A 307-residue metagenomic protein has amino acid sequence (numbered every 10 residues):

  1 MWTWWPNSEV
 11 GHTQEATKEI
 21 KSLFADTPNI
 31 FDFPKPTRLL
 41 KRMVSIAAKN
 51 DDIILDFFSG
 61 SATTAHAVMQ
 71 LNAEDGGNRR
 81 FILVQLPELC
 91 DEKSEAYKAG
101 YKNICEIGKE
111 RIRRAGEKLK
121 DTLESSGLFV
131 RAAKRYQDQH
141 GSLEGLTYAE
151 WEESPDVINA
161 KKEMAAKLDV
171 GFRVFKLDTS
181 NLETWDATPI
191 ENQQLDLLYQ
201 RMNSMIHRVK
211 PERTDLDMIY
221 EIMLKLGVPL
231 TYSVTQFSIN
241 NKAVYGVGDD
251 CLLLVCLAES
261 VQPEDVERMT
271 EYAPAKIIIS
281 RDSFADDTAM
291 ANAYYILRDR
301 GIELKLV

Functional and structural regions predicted by a protein language model:
M1-H12, T37-D51, A73-V307: Accessory, often C-terminal, charged low-complexity segments
M1-K35: Active-site-adjacent "gating/activation" loops or surface patches in catalytic cores
E15-L23, A67, L71, V228 (+1 more regions): Generic detector of bulky aromatic hydrophobic side chains
T27-F31, L55, S59, E95-N103: Alpha-helix capping and helix-loop boundary segments enriched in small/acidic/polar residues
D52-L71, M223: A phosphate-binding catalytic loop at a beta-strand-loop-alpha-helix junction that coordinates phosphoryl groups
